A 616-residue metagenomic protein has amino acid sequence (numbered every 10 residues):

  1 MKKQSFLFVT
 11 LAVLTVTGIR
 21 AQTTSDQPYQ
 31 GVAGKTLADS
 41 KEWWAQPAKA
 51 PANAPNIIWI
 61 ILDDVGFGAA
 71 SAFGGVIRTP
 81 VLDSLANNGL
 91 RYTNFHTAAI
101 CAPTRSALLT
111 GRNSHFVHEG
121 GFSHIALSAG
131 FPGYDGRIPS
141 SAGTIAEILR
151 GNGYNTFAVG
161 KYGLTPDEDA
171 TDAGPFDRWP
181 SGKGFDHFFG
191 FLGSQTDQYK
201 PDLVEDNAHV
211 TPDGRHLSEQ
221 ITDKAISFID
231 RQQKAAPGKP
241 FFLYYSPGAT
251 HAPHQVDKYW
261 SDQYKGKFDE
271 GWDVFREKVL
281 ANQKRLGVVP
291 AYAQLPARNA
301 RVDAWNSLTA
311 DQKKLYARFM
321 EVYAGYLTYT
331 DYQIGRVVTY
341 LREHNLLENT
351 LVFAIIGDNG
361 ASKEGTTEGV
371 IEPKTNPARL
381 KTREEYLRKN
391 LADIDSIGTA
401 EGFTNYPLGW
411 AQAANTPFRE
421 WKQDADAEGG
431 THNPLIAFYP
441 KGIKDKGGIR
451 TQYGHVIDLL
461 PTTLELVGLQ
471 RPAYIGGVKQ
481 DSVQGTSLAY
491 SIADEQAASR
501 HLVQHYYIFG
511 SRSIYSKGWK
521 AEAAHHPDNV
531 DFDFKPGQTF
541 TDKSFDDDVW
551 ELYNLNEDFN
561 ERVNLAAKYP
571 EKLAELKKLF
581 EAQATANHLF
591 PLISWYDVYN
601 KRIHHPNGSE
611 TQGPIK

Functional and structural regions predicted by a protein language model:
K2-Q4, I19-D546, W550, F559-K578 (+3 more regions): Formylglycine-dependent sulfatase
F8-V16: Bacterial N-terminal signal peptides
